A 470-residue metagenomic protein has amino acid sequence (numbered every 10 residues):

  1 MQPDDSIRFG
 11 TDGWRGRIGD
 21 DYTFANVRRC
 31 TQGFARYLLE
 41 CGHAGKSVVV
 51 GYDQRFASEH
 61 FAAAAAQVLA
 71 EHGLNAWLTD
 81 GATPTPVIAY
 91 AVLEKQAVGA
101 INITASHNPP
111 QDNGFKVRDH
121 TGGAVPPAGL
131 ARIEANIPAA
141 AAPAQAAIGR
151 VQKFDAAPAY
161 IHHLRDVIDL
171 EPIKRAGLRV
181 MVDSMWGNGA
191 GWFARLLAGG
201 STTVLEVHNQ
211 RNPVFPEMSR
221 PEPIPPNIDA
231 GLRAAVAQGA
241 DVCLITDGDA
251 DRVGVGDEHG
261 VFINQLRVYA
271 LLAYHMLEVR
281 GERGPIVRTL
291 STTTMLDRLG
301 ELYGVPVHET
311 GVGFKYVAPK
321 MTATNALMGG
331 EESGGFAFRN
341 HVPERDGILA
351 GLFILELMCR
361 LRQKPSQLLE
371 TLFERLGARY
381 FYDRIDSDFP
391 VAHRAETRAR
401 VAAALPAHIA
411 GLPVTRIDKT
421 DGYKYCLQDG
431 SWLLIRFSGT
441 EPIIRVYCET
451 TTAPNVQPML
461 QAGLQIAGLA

Functional and structural regions predicted by a protein language model:
M1-D4, D21, N113-Q238: Gly/Ser/Thr-enriched, mixed-charge loops and adjacent short helices that form phosphate/oxyanion-binding elements
M1-H72, R150-V180: An N-terminal, well-structured beta->alpha segment
D12, V50, I88, I101 (+11 more regions): Buried hydrophobic positions in well-ordered alpha/beta secondary-structure cores of metabolic enzymes
R36, A44-D112, R195-G256: N-terminal small/polar loop signature for handling phosphorylated ligands or for N-terminal nucleophile
D80, A135-H162, E258-G330, F336-F338: Proline/glycine-rich low-complexity loops and linkers
V117-H120, G254-E258, F338-R339: Short beta-strand-to-turn element immediately C-terminal to the catalytic PLP-Schiff-base lysine in fold type I
P126, S201, E206-H208, V261-R280 (+1 more regions): Gly/Ser/Thr-rich active-site loops/lids in small-molecule metabolic enzymes that frequently grip phosphoryl groups
V242, E282-A470: Phosphate-binding and adjacent anionic-ligand microenvironments
